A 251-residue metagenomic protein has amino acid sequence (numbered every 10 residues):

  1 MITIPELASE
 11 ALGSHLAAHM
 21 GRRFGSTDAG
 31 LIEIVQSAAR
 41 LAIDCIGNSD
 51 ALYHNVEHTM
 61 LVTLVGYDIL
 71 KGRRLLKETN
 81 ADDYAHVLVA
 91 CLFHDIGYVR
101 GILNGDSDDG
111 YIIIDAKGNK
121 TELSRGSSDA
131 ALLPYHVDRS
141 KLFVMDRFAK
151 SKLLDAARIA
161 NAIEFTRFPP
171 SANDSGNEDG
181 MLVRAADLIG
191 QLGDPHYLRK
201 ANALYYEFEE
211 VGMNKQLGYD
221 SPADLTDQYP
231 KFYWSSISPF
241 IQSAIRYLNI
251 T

Functional and structural regions predicted by a protein language model:
M1-M20, D68-D83, F93, G97-N104 (+2 more regions): Divalent metal-dependent phosphate-bond-processing catalytic cores, especially two-metal-ion Mg2+/Mn2+ enzymes that act
M1-S37, L41-A51: Non-catalytic interface/linker regions that flank or bridge core catalytic/transmembrane domains
G13, A17, A39, T63 (+4 more regions): An amphipathic alpha-helix signature
S37-L64, E122-A130: Active-site flanking loop/helix segments enriched in acidic
A38-C45, V87-C91, I159-R167, L182-A186: Short alpha-helical scaffolding segments that buttress acidic/His motifs in well-ordered protein cores
N48-H86: Alpha-helical phosphate/pyrophosphate-handling elements in metalloenzyme active cores
V62-I69, I113-A116, L133-K150: An active-site-proximal "capping" alpha-helix that borders the catalytic cofactor pocket
I102-G126: Post-HEXXH active-site segment of zinc metalloproteases
